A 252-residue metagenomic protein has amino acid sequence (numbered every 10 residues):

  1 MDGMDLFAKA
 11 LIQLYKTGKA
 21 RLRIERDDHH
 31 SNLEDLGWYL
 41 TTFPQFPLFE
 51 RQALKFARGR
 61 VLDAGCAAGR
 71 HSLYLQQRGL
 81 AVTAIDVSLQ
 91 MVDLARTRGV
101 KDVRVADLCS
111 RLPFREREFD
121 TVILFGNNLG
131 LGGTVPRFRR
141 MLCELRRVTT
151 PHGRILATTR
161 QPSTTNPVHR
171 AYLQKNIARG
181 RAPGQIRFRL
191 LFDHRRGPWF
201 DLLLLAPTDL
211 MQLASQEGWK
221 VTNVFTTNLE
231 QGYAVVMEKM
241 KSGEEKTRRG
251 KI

Functional and structural regions predicted by a protein language model:
M1-I24: N-terminal auxiliary segments of SAM/dcSAM-dependent transferases
K9-L14, P151-D209: SAM-dependent methyltransferase
T41-R60: Conserved alpha-helix/loop element of class I SAM-dependent methyltransferases that forms part of the SAM/SAH-binding
G65-G69: Class I SAM-dependent methyltransferase "Motif I" SAM/SAH-binding loop
S88-L89: Conserved SAM/SAH-binding beta-strand->alpha-helix loop
G99-R111: Conserved SAM-binding strand-loop segment of SAM-dependent methyltransferases
S110-V122: A short acidic, Gly/Pro-enriched loop at the edge of an enzyme's catalytic core that lines a small-molecule cofactor
R137-P151: A short glycine-rich, Lys/Arg-flanked "PGG" loop and its adjoining helix->strand segment in the class I
